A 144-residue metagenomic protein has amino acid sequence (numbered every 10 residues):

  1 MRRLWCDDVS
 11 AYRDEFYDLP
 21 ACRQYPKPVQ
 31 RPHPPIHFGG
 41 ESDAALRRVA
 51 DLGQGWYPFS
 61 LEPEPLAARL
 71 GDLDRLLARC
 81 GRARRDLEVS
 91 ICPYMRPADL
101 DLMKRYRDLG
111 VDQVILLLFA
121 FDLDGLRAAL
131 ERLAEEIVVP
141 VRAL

Functional and structural regions predicted by a protein language model:
M1-L144: Active-site-adjacent structural elements that line small-molecule/cofactor binding pockets in enzymes
